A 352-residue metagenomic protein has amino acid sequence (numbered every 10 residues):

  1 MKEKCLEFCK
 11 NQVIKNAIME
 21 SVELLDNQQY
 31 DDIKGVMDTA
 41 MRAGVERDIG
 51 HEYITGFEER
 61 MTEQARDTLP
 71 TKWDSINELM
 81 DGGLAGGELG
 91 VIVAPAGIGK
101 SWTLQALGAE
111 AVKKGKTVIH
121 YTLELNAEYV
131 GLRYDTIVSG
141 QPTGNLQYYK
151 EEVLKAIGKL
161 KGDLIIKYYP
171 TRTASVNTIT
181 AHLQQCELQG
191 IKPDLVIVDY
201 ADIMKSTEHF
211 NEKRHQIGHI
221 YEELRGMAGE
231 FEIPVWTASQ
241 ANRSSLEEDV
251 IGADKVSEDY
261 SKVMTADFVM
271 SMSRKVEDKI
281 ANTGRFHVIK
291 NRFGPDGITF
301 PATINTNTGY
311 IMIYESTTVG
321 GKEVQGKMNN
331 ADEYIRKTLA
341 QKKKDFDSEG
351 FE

Functional and structural regions predicted by a protein language model:
K2-T62, I98: Short, small/acidic-rich helices and loops at N termini and domain boundaries of DNA replication/processing enzymes
N11, P70-W73, E128, K150 (+6 more regions): Amphipathic alpha-helical transducer elements in NTP-driven molecular machines
A43-Q141, L154-K155, L164-I165, G350-E352: The Walker A/P-loop phosphate-binding site
I76, I92, E124, I166 (+4 more regions): Conserved RecA-like P-loop NTPase ATPase core
E110-K192, S206, F300-P301: Cytosolic-facing regulatory segments adjacent to core modules
E124-L125, T237-N242: A short beta-strand-to-loop transition that corresponds to the Sensor-1 phosphate-sensing loop of AAA+ P-loop ATPases
N177-V196, E223, G229-F231, R243-E352: C-terminal regions of RecA-like/P-loop NTPase motor modules
D194-I233: Helical hairpin unit composed of two closely spaced alpha helices linked by a short loop
